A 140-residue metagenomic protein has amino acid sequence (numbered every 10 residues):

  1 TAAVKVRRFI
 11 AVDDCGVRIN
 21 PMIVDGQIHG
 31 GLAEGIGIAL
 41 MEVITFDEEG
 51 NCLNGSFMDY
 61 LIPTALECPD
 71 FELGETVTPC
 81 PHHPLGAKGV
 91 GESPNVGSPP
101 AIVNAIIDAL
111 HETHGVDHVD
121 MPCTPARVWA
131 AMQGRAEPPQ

Functional and structural regions predicted by a protein language model:
T1-Q140: C-terminal catalytic domains of large/alpha subunits in multi-subunit enzymes
